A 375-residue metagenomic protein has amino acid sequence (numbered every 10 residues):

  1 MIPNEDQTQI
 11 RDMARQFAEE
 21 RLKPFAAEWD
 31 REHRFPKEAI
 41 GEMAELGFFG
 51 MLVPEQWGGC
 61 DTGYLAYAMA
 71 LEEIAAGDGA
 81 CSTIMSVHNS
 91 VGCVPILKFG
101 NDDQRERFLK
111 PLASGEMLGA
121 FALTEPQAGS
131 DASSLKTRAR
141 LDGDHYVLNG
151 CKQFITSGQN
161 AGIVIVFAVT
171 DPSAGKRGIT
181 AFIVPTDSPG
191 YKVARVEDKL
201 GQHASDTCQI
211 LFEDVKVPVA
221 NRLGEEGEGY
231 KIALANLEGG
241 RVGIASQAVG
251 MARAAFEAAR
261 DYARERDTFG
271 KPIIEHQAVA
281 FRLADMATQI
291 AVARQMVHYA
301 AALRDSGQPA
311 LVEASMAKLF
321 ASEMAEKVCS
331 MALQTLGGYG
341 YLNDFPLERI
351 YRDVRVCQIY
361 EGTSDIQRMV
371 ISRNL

Functional and structural regions predicted by a protein language model:
M1-V87, F99-Q104, P111, G115-E116 (+5 more regions): Alpha-helical interface subdomain recognition
G47, L71-A75, A168, V184-P189 (+1 more regions): Short Ser/Thr-interspersed hydrophobic loop/turn segments at strand-loop and sheet-helix junctions that line or gate
M85, L112, Q127-S130, F154-S157 (+2 more regions): Short Gly/Pro-enriched turn/cap motifs at secondary-structure boundaries
S90-K98: Helix-loop "lid/cap" segments that line or gate small-molecule binding pockets
G115-L123: A short, Trp-centered hydrophobic/proline-enriched beta-strand micro-motif
A120, S134-R138, H145, I163-F167 (+2 more regions): Conserved hydrophobic/aromatic beta-strand scaffold that supports enzyme active sites
S134, D187-P218: Flexible, small-/acidic-enriched active-site or ligand-binding loops
D144-H145, N149-V193: A short core secondary-structure module
